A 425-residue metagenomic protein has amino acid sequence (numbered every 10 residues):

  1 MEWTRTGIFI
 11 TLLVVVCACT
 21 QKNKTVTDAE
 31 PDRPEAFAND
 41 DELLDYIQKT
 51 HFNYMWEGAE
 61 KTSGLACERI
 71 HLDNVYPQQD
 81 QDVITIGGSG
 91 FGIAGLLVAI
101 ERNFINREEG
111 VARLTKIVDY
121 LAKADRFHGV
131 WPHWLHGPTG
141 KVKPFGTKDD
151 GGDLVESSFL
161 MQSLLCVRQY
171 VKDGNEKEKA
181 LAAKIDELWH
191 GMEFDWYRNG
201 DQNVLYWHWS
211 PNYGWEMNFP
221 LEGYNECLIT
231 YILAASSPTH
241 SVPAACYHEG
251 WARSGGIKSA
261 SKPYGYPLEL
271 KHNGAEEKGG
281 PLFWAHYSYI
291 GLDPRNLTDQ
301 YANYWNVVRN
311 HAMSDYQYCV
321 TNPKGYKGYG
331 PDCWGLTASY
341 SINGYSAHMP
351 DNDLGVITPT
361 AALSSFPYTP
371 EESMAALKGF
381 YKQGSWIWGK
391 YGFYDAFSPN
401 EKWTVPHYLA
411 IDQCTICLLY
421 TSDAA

Functional and structural regions predicted by a protein language model:
M1-I8: Bacterial N-terminal signal peptides that target proteins for export
F9-L13: Hydrophobic helical h-region of N-terminal Sec-dependent signal peptides in bacterial secretory/periplasmic proteins
C17-A18: C-terminal motif of bacterial Sec signal peptides marking the signal peptidase cleavage site
Q21-A29: Bacterial Sec signal peptide processing site at the extreme N-terminus
A29-S422: Ser/Thr/Asn(+Pro)-rich, low-complexity disordered segments
A425: Active-site-proximal glycine-rich helix-loop-beta segment
